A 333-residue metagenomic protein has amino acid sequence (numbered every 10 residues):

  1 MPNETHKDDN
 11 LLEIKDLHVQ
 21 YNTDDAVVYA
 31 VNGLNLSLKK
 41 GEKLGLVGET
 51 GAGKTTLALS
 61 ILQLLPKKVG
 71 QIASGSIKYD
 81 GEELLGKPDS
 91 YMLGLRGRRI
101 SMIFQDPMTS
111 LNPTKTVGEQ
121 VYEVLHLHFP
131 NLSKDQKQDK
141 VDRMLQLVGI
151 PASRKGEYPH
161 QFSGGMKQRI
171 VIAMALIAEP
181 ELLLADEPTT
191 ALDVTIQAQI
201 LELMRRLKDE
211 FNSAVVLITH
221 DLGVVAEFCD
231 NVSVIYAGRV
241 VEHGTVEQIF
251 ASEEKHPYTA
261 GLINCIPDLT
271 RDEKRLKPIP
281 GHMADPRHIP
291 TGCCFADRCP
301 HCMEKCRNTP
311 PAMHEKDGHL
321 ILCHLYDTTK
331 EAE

Functional and structural regions predicted by a protein language model:
D9-N10, K155, T245-E333: Short catalytic/signature loops enriched in Gly
I72-E83: Conserved ABC transporter NBD signature motif
E83, E123, D135-S153, A260-N264: Conserved ABC ATPase "signature" region
Y158-F162, M166: Conserved ABC ATPase signature
I177-E181: A short, proline-enriched helix->beta-strand linker immediately N-terminal to the Walker B motif in ABC-type P-loop
L184, P188, L192, I196-K274: P-loop NTP-binding/switch modules centered on Walker-like glycine-rich loops
